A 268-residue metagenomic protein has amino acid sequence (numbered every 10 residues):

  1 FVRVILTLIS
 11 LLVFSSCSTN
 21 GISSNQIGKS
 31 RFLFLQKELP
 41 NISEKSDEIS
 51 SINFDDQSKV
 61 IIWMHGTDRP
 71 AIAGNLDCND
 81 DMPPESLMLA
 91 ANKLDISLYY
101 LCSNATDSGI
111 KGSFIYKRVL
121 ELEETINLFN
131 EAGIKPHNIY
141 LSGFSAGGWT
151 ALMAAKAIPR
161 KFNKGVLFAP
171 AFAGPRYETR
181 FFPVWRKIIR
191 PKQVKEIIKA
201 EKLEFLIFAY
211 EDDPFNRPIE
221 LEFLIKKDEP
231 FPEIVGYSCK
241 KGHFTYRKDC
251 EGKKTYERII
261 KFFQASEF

Functional and structural regions predicted by a protein language model:
F1-N20: Classical Sec-dependent N-terminal signal peptides that target proteins to the secretory pathway
C17-K59: A domain-start/cap signature at the N-terminus of enzymes
I52-A90: Short, surface-exposed "cap/lid" segments of acyl-processing enzymes
M88-S108: Conserved alpha/beta-hydrolase
K111-A132: Alpha/beta-hydrolase active-site loop
H137-R190: Primarily recognizes the serine-hydrolase "nucleophile elbow" in alpha/beta-hydrolase and SGNH/GDSL folds
P170-G236: The feature captures the conserved acid-bearing segment of alpha/beta-hydrolase catalytic domains
E229-F268: C-terminal catalytic histidine-bearing segment of alpha/beta-hydrolase fold enzymes
